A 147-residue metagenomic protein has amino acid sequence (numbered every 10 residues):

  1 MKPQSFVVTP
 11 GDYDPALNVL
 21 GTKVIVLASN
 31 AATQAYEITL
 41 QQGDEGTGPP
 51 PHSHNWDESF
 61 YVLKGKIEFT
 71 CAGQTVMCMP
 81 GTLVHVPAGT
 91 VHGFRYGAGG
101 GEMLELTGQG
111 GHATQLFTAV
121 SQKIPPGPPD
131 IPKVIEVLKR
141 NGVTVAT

Functional and structural regions predicted by a protein language model:
M1-A35, Q122-T147: A short, N-terminal "cap"/entry segment at the start of jelly-roll beta-barrel domains of the cupin/DSBH fold
V7-P10, G73-V91: Short acidic-glycine-tyrosine-enriched beta hairpin
P10, I38-S53: Conserved short histidine dyad/triad with adjacent acidic residue
L27-S29, G48-H54, R95-Y96: Short histidine-centered beta-strand/loop micro-motifs that create catalytic or ligand/metal-coordination sites
A32, E68, M77, A88-T114: Ligand-binding loop in jelly-roll beta-barrel domains
T47, I67, Q115, I124: Hydrophobic small-molecule pocket/channel-lining residues, especially in calycin-type beta-barrels
D57-I67, A72: Glycine- and acidic-residue-biased ligand/ion/polar-headgroup-sensing regions
